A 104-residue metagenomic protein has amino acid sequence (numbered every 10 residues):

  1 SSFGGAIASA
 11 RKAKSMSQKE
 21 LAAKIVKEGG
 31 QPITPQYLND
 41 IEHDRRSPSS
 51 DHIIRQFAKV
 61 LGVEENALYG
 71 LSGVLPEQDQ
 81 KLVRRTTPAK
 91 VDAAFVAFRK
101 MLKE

Functional and structural regions predicted by a protein language model:
S1-S15, A23: A short, Lys/Arg-rich alpha-helix, primarily the initiator
A10, K24, I41, L71: Residues in the recognition helix of alpha-helical DNA-binding motifs
S15-D40, Q56: Short alpha-helical DNA-recognition segment
L21, I53-V60, L68-Y69: Hydrophobic micro-packing sites on short alpha-helices
E28-G29, R45, L71-P76: The DNA-recognition helices of helix-turn-helix-type DNA-binding domains
P32, H43-K59: Short, basic-rich loop-to-helix N-cap that marks the start of a DNA-contacting helix
G73-E104: Interfacial/linker helices and their anchor residues that mediate assembly or domain coupling
